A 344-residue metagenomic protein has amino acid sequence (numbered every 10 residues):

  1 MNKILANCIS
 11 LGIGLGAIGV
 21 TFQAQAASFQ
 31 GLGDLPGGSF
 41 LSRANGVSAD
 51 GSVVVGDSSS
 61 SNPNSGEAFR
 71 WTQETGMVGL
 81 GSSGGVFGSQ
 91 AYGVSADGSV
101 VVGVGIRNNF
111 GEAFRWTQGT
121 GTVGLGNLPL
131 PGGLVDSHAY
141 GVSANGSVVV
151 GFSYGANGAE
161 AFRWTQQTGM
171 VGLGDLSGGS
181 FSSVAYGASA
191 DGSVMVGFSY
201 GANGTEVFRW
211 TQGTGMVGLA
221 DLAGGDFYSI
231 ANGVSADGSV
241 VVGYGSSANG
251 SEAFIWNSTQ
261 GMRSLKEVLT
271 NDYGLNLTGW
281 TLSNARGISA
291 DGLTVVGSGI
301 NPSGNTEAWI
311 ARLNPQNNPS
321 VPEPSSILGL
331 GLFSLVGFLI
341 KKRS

Functional and structural regions predicted by a protein language model:
N2-C8, G19-S320: Conserved "turn/edge" positions that cap or connect secondary-structure elements within repeat/scaffolded domains
L5-I13, S325-S326, L332: Sec-dependent signal peptide hydrophobic core
L15-F22, V336-L339: Hydrophobic h-region of N-terminal signal peptides that target proteins for export in Gram-negative bacteria
P322-I340: A short, hydrophobic C-terminal helix/tail in secreted or cell-surface proteins
K342-S344: Short, charged juxtamembrane terminal tails flanking transmembrane helices
